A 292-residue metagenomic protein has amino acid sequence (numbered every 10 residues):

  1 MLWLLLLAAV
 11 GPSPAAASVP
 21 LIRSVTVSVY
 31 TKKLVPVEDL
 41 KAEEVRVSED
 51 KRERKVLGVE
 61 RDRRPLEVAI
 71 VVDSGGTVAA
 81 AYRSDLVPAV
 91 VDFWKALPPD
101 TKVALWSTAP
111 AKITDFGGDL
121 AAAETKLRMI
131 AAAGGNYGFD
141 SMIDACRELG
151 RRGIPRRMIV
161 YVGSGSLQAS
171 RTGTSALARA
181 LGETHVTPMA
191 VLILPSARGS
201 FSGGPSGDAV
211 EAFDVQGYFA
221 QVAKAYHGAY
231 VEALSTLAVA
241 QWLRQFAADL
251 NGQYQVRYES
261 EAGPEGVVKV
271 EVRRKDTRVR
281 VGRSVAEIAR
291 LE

Functional and structural regions predicted by a protein language model:
M1-V10: Sec-dependent N-terminal signal peptides
G11-E292: Scaffold/interface architecture of coatomer-like assemblies
